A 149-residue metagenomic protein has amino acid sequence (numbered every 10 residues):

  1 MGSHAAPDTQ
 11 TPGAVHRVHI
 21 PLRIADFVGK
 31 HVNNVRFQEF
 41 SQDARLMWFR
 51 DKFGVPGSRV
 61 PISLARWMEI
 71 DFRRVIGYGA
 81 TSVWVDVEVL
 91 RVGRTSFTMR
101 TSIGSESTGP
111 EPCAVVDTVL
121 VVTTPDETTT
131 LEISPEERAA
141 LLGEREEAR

Functional and structural regions predicted by a protein language model:
M1-M47: Catalytic strand-loop segment that frames the active site of acyl-thioester-processing enzymes
G2-A6, T11-P12, H16, G77-T81 (+1 more regions): HotDog/MaoC-like acyl-thioester-processing domains
H4, W67-R73, W84-D86: Short structured motifs
I20-I24, F72, V122: Hydrophobic residues in beta-strands and at strand termini
V32, S63-A65, C113: A broad, structural micro-motif
Q42, L46-F49, F53, S58-V60 (+1 more regions): Hydrophobic, proline/glycine-rich low-complexity stretches
M47, D71, A140: Solvent-exposed, charged/polar functional surfaces in cytosolic regulatory/catalytic domains
R59-G79: Small beta-barrel nucleic-acid-binding modules, principally OB-folds
